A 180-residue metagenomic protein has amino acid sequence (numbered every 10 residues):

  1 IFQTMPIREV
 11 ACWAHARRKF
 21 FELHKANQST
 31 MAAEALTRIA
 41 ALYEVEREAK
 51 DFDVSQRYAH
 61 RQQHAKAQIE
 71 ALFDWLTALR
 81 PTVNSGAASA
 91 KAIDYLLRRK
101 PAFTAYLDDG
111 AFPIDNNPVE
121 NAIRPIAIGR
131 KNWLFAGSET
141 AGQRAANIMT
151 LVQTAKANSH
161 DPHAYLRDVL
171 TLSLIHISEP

Functional and structural regions predicted by a protein language model:
I1, H15, L96, E120-R124 (+1 more regions): Short, conserved catalytic/metal-binding motifs centered on acidic residues
Q3-T37: Conserved beta-strand -> loop -> alpha-helix junction used to position metal-binding or nucleic-acid-contacting
W13-E22, L42-D53, A71-A78, P101-Y106 (+2 more regions): Short acidic (Asp/Glu) and glycine-rich catalytic loops that position anionic groups and cofactors
Q28-A33, V83-S89, S138-Q143: Structural motif
T30, Q56-R61, W133-E139: A ubiquitous short alpha-helical element
A35-P101: Long, amphipathic alpha-helical stalk/connector segments used for oligomerization, subunit docking, or mechanical
D108-L174: Amphipathic alpha-helical/coiled-coil segments positioned at domain termini
I175-P180: Residue-level detector of conserved catalytic or cofactor/ligand-binding positions in enzyme active sites
